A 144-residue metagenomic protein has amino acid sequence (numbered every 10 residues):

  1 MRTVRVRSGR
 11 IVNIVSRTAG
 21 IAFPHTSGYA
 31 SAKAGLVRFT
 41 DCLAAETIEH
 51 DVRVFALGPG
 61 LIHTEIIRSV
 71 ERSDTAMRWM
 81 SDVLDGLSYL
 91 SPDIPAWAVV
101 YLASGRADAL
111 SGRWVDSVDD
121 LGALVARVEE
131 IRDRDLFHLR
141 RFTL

Functional and structural regions predicted by a protein language model:
T3-R5, I21, C42-V52, R106: Active-site-adjacent segment of SDR/Rossmann-fold oxidoreductases
S16: Residue(s) in the substrate-gating loop at a strand-loop-helix junction that position the organic substrate next
I21-S27: Active-site loop immediately N-terminal to the catalytic Tyr-X3-Lys motif of short-chain dehydrogenase/reductase
Y29, V37: Catalytic tyrosine of NAD(P)H-dependent dehydrogenase/reductases that use a Tyr as the general acid/base
A32: Active-site helix of classical SDR
H50-G60: Conserved beta-loop-beta element that borders a ligand/cofactor-binding pocket
A56, M77-L144: C-terminal helical subdomain
P59-S69: Short, flexible catalytic-loop segment of classical short-chain dehydrogenase/reductase
